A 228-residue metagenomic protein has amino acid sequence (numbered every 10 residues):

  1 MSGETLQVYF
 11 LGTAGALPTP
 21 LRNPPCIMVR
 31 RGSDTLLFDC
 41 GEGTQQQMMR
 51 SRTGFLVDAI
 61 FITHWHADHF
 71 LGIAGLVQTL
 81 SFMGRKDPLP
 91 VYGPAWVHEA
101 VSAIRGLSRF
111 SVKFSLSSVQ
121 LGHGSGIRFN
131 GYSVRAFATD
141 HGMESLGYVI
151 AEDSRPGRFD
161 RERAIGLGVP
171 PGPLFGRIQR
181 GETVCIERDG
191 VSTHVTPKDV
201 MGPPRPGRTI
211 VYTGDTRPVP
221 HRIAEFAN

Functional and structural regions predicted by a protein language model:
S2-T53, K86-P88, Y148-I150, G157 (+1 more regions): Conserved beta-strand hairpin/beta-sheet module of binuclear metal-dependent hydrolase folds, prominently
Y9, Y92, S117-G122, R135-F137: General small-molecule cofactor/ligand-binding pocket signal
P18-P20, F129-A227: Active-site-proximal loop/helix segment associated with metal-binding centers of metalloenzymes
R22-P24, L121-G122, G131-Y132: Short beta-strand-initiation
D34, E42-Y92, Q120-G124: Active-site metal-binding motif and surrounding structural segment of the metallo-beta-lactamase
Q45, V101, V219-R222: Short, well-ordered alpha-helical microsegments
F55, F114, Y132, N228: Structured loop/turn residues at beta-strand edges in well-structured enzyme cores
R85-Q120: Active-site neighborhood of divalent metal-dependent phosphoester bond hydrolases
